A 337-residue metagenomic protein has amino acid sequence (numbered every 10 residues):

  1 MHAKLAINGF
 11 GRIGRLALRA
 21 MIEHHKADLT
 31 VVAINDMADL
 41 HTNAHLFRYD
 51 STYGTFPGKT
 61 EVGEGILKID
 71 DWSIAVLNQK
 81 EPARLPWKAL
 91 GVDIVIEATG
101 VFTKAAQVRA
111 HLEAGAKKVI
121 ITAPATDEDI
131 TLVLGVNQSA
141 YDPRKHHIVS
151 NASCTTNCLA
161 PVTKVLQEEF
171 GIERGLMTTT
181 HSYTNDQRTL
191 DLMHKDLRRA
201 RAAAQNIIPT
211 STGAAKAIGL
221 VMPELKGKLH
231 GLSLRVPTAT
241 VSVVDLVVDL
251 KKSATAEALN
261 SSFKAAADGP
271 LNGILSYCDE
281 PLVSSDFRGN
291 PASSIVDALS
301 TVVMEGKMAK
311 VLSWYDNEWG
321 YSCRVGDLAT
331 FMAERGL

Functional and structural regions predicted by a protein language model:
M1-A200, V303, D327, E334-G336: N-terminal Rossmann-like NAD(P) cofactor-binding subdomain of oxidoreductases, focused on the glycine-rich
A3, H146, A203, S242-V244 (+1 more regions): Short amphipathic alpha-helical segments
N8, L16, H41, L90 (+13 more regions): Conserved active-site and cofactor/substrate-binding residues in soluble primary-metabolism enzymes
M37-D39, P82, A125-T126, S153-T155 (+6 more regions): Glycine-rich beta-alpha junction loops
S51-T52, W72, L90-V92, N137-S139 (+13 more regions): Short capping/connector residues at structural and topological boundaries
E168-A239: Acidic, glycine-rich segments within the central catalytic cores of soluble metabolic enzymes that bind/position
G231, V243, V247-L337: C-terminal active-site/capping subdomain that shapes the small-molecule cofactor and substrate pocket of enzyme
